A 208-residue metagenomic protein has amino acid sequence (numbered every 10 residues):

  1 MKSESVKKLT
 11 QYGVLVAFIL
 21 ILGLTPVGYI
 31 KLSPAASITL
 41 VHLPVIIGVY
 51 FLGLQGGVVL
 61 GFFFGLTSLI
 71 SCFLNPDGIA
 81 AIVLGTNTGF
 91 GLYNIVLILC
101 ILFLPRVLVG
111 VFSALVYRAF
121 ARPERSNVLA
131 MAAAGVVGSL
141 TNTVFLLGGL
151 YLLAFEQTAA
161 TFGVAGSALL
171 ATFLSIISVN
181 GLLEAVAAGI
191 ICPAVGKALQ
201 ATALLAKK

Functional and structural regions predicted by a protein language model:
M1-K208: Loop-helix junctions at membrane interfaces
